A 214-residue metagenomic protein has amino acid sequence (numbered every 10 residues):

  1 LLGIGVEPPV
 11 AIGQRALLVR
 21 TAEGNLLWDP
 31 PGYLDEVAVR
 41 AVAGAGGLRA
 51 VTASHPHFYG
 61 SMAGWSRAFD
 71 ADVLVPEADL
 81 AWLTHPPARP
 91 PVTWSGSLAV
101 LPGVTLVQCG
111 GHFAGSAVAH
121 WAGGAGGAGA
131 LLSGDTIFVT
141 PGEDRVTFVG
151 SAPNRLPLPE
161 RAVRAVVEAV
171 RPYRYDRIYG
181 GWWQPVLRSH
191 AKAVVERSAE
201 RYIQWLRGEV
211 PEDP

Functional and structural regions predicted by a protein language model:
L1-A22, A193, P211-P214: Zn-dependent metallo-beta-lactamase
L1-E7, A99-L106: Short Pro/Gly-enriched beta-strand edge/turn motifs at strand-loop
G3, A53, V75, V92-W94 (+3 more regions): Structural signal for conserved beta-strand scaffold positions within catalytic alpha/beta enzyme cores
G13-R15, A22, A88, G103 (+1 more regions): A structure-centric signal for secondary-structure junctions around beta-strands
R15-L17, G96, A117: Residue-level detector of beta-strand structural context in well-folded domains
G24-E36, R49, A71, A81 (+2 more regions): Metallo-beta-lactamase
G32-P102, R197: Active-site HxH/HxHxD metal-binding segment of metal-dependent hydrolases
